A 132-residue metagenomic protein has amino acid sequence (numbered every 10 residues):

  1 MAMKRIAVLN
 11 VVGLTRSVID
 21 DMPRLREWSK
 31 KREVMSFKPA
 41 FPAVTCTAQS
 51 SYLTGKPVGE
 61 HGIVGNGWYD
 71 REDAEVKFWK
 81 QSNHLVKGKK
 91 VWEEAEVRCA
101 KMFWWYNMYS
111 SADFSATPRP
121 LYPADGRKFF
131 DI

Functional and structural regions predicted by a protein language model:
M1-M3, M22, M35, M102 (+1 more regions): Detector for methionine-enriched segments
M3-S17, Y52, A95: Beta-strand elements within well-structured catalytic alpha/beta cores of enzymes that handle phosphate/sulfate esters
K4, F41-V44, H84-K89: Short, exposed beta-strand "edge-strand" segments with a Pro/Gly-rich flavor and a Y/T-containing core
A7-V11, K30-S36, V44-Q49, N66-Q81: Glycine-/proline-rich flexible loop or hinge segments
V11, R26-S29, L53, K89-E93: Non-transmembrane alpha-helical segments in soluble domains of secreted/periplasmic/extracellular proteins
S17-E60, A100: Short, structured active-site-proximal loop/turn typified by the sulfatase FGly-forming signature C/S-X-P-X-R
K56-I132: His/Asp/Glu-rich, glycine-adjacent segments that coordinate divalent cations and/or stabilize oxyanion chemistry on
